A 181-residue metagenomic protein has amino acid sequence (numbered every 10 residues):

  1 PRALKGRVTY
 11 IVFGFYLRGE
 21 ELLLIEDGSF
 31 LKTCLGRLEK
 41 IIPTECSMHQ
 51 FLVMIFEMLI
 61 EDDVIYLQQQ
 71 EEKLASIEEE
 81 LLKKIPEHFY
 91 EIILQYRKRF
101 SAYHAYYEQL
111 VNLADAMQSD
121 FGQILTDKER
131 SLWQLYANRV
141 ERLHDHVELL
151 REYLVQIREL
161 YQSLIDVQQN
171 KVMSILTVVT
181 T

Functional and structural regions predicted by a protein language model:
R2-E91, A105-E108, D115: Extended alpha-helical interaction modules
E78, I85-T181: Membrane-associated alpha-helical segments
